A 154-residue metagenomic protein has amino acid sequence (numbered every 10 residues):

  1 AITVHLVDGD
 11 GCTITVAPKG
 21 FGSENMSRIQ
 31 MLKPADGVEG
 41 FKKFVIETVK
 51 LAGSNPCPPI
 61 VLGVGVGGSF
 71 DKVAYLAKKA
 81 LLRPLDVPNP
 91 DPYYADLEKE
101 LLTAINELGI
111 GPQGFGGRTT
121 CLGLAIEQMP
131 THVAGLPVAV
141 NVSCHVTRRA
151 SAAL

Functional and structural regions predicted by a protein language model:
A1, H5-V64, S69-L154: Non-transmembrane, aqueous-exposed alpha-helical and coiled segments at domain scale
